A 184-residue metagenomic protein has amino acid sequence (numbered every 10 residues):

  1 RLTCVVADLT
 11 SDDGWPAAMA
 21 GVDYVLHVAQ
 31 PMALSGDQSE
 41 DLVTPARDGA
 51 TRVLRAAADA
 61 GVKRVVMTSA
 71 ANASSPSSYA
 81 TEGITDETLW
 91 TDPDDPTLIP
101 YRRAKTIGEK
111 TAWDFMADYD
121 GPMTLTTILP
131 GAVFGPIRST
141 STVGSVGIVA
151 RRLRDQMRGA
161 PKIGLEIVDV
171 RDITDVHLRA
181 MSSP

Functional and structural regions predicted by a protein language model:
L2-D48: NAD(P)H-binding glycine-rich loop region in Rossmannoid oxidoreductase-like domains and their noncatalytic homologs
A70-L98: Active-site "gating" loop of Rossmann-like NAD(P)-dependent oxidoreductase/epimerase domains
A73-S74, V133-G135, I173: Conserved sequence/active-site signature of Rossmann-fold short-chain dehydrogenase/reductase
D95-L125: Active-site Tyr-X1-5-Lys
T97-P100, G135-S141, G159-R171: Glycine-rich "substrate-gating" loop/helix at the edge of Rossmann-like oxidoreductase active sites
Y119-P122, V133-G147, R179-P184: Glycine/proline-rich active-site loop of Rossmann-fold NAD(P)-dependent oxidoreductases
V149-P184: Alpha-helical substrate-binding/gating segment
